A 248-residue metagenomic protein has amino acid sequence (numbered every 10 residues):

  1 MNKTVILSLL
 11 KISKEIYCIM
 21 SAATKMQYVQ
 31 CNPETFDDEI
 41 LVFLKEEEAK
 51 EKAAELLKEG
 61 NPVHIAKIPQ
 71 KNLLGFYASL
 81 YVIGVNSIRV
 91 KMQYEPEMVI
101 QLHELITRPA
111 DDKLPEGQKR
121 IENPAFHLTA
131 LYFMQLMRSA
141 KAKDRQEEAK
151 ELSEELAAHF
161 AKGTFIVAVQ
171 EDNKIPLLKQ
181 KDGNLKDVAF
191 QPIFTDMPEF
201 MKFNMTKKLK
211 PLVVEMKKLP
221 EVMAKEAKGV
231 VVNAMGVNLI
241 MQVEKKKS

Functional and structural regions predicted by a protein language model:
M1-S248: An interfacial alpha-helical scaffold signature
